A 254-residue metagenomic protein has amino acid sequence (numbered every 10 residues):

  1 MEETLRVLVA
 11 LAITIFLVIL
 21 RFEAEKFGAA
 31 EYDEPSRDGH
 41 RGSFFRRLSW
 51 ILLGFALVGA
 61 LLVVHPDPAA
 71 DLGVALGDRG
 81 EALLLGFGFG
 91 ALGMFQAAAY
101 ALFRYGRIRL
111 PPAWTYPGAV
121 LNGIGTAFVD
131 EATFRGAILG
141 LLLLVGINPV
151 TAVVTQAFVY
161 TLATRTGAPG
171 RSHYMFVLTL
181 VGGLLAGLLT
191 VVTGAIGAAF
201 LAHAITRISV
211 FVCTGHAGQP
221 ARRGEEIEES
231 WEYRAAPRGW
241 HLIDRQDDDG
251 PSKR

Functional and structural regions predicted by a protein language model:
M1-G73, L144, V150-T151, F211-R254: N-terminal, membrane-interfacial amphipathic/helix-forming hydrophobic leader that caps and precedes the first
E2-T14, G77-L92: Alpha-helical transmembrane segments
T14, V58-V63, G90-A97, G187 (+1 more regions): Hydrophobic alpha-helical segments of integral membrane proteins
I15-V18, A98-A101, Y105, P112-K253: Transmembrane helix-loop-helix hairpins at the membrane interface of multi-pass integral membrane proteins
H40-R41, F95, A99: N-terminal pre-catalytic segment of deacetylase/amide-hydrolase enzymes
R41-G42, L53, E81-G88, G118-G123 (+1 more regions): Short alpha-helical transmembrane interface motifs in multi-pass membrane proteins
S49, R79, D130: Glycine-/small-residue-rich active-site loops that bind phosphorylated ligands and cofactors
A69-G73, L102-R109: Membrane-helix interface/capping segments
